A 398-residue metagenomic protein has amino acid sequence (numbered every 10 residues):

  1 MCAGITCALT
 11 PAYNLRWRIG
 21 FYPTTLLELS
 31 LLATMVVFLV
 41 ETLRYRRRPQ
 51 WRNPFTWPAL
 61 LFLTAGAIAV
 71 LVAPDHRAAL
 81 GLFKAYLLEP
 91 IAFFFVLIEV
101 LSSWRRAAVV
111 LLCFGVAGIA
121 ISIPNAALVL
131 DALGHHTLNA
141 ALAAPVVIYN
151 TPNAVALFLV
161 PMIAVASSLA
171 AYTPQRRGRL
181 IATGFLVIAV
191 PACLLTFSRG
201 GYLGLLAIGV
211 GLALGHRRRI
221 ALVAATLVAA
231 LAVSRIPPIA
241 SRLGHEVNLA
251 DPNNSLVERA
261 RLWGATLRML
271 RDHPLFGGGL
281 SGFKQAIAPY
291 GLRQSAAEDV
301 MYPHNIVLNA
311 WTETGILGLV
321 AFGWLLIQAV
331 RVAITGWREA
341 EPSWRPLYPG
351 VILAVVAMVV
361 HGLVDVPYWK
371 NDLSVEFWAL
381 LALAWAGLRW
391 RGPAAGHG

Functional and structural regions predicted by a protein language model:
M1-I68, R77-A78, S102-L112, A170-R179 (+2 more regions): Transmembrane signal-anchor hairpin modules in multi-pass inner-membrane enzymes, especially those that act on
C2-L9, A333-V364, A384: Loop-to-helix entry and N-terminal half of a specific, functionally important transmembrane alpha helix in multi-pass
P11-I19, V72, H136-I148, A296-N309: Juxtamembrane membrane-water interface segments that cap and precede transmembrane helices
W17-G20, V72-G81, L194-L195, L363-Y368: Membrane-interface helix caps and helix-loop-helix hairpins in membrane proteins
F21-S30, L82-Y86, V147-V160, W311-G315 (+1 more regions): Membrane-interface micro-motifs in multi-pass membrane enzymes
T34-M35, L60-L71, L88, A92-F93 (+7 more regions): Alpha-helical transmembrane segments of multi-pass inner-membrane proteins
V190, L195, G264-L267, H273-F276 (+2 more regions): A conserved mid-to-late transmembrane alpha helix and its immediate loop/hinge that forms the functional core
V247-G264, F276-T314, T335-R338: Long extracytoplasmic/lumenal interhelical loops at the membrane interface of multi-pass membrane proteins
